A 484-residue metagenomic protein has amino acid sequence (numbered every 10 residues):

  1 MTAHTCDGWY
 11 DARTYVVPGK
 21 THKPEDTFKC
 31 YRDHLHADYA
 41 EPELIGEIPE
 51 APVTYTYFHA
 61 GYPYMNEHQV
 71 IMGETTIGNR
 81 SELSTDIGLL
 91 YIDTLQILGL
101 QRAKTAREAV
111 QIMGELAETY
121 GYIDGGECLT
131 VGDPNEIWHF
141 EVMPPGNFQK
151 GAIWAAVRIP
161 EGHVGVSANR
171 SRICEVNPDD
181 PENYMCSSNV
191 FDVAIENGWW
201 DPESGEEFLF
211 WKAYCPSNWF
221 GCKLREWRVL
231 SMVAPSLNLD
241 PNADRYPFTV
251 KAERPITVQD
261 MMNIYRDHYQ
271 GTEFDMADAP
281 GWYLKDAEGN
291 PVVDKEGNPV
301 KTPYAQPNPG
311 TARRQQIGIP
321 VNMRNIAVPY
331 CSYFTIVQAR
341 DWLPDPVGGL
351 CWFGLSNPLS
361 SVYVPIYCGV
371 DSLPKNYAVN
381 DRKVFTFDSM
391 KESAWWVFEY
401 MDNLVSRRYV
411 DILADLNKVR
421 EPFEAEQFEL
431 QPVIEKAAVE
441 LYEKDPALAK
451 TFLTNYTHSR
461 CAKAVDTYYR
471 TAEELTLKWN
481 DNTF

Functional and structural regions predicted by a protein language model:
M1-Y91, I112-Q259: A contiguous strand-loop segment
N66-T85, P291, K295-G297, T302-Y304 (+2 more regions): A glycine-rich, hydrophobic loop/mini-helix early in the fold
E82-D86, T94-A103: Second-shell loop/turn segments in exported
N189-V347: Glycine-rich, aromatic-lined ligand/substrate-binding cores of catalytic and carbohydrate-binding domains
G297-K436: Substrate-recognition/cap regions that form aromatic- and gly/pro-loop-enriched pockets for small-molecule ligands
L416-F484: Histidine-centered catalytic/metal-binding microenvironments
